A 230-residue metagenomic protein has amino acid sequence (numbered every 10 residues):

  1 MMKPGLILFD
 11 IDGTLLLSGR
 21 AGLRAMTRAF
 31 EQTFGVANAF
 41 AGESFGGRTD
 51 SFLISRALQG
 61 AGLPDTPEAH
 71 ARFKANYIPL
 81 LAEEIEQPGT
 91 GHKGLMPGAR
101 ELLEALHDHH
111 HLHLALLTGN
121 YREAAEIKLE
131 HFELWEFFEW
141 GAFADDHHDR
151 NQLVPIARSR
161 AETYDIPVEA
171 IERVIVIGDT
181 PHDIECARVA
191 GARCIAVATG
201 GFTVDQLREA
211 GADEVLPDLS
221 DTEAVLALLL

Functional and structural regions predicted by a protein language model:
K3-F9, L15-P97, E101: N-terminal helical cap/lid subdomain that shapes the substrate entry/recognition surface in HAD-like hydrolases
T14, A99-E130, A142-H148: Substrate-recognition element of Asp-dependent hydrolases with the DxDx(T/V) motif
P64, W135-E139, D213: Conserved H-loop
L103-H107, R158, I184-V189: Surface-exposed amphipathic alpha-helices with a cationic face
E130-I156, R160-A161: Histidine/lysine/aspartate-rich catalytic loop segments that bind and position anionic ligands
A142, E214-L219: Short acidic-hydrophobic, aromatic-tinged amphipathic segments that line or gate anion-handling sites
P155-I184: Conserved Lys-Pro-Asp/Glu-containing loop-to-beta segment of HAD-superfamily phosphomonoesterases, centered on
V176-E214: Acidic, Mg2+-coordinating phosphoryl-transfer loop and its flanking beta/alpha structural elements, shared across
